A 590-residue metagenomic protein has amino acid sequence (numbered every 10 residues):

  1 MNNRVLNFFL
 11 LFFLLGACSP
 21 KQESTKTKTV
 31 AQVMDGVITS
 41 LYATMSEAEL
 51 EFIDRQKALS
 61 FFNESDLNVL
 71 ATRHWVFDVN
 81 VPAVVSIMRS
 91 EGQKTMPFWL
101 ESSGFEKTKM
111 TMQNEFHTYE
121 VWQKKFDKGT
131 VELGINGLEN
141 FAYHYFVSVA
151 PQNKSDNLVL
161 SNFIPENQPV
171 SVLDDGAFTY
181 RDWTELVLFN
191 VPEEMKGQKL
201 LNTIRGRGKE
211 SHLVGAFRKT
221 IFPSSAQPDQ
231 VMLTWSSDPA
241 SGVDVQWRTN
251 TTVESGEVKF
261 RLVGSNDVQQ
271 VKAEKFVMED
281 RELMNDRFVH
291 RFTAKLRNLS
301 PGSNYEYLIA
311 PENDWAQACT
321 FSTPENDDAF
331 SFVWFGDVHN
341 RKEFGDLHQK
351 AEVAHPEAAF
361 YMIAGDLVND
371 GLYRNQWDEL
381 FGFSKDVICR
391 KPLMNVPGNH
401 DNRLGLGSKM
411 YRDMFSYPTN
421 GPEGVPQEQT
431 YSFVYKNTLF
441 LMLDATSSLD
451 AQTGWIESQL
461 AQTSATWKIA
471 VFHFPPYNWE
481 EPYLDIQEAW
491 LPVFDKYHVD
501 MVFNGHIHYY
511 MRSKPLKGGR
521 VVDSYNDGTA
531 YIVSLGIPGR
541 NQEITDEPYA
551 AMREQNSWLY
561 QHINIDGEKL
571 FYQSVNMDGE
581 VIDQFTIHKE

Functional and structural regions predicted by a protein language model:
R73-W75, A83-V85, S241-V245: Structural beta-strand segments of beta-rich domains
Q123-G137: Noncatalytic modules at the cell exterior or secretory-pathway interfaces, chiefly beta-strand-rich lectin/adhesion
D156-W334, N556, D566-E590: Acidic, histidine-bearing metal-coordination/catalytic regions of metal-dependent phosphoesterases
K295, N304-P311, W315-T320, Q376-S464 (+4 more regions): Extended active-site neighborhood of metal-dependent phosphoesterases/phosphodiesterases
W334-G336, F360-D366, P392-N399, L443-D444 (+3 more regions): Active-site neighborhood of phospho(di)ester-bond hydrolases with catalytic His/Asp-centered motifs
N340-F344, N369-Y373, P397-L406, S448-A451 (+4 more regions): Active-site environment of divalent metal-dependent phosphoester hydrolases
D346-R403, K496: Core catalytic region of metal-dependent phosphoesterases/phosphodiesterases, especially metallo-beta-lactamase-like
T463-N504, V521-D523: Active-site-proximal segments of metal-dependent phosphoesterases and phosphodiesterases across multiple
